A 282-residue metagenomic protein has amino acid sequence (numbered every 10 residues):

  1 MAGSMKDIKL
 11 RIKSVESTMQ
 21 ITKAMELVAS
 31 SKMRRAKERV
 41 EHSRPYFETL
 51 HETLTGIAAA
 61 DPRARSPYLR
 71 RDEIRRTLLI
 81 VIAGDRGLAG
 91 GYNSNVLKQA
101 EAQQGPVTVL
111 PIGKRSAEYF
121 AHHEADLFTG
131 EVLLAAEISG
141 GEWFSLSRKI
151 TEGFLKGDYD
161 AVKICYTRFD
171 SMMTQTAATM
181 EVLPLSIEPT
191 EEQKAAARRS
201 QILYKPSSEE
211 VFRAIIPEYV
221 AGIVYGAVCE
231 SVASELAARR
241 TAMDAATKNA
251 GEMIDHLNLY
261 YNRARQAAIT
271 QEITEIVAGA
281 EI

Functional and structural regions predicted by a protein language model:
M1-I282: C-terminal beta-strand-loop-alpha-helix "lid" module of Rossmann-like NAD(P)-dependent dehydrogenases
